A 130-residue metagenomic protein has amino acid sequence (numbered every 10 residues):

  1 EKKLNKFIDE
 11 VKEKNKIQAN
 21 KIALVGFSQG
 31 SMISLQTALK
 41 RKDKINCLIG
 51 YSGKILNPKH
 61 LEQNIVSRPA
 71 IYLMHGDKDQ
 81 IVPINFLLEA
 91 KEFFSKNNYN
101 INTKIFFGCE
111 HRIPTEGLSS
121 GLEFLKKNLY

Functional and structural regions predicted by a protein language model:
E1-A23: Gly/Ser-rich "nucleophile elbow"/oxyanion-hole loop immediately N-terminal to the catalytic nucleophile in hydrolases
L24-G26, I49-Y51, M74: Short beta-strand immediately N-terminal to the catalytic nucleophile in serine-hydrolase-like folds
V25-G30, S34: Gly/Ala-rich beta-loop-alpha elbow adjacent to hydrolase catalytic centers
Q36-K40: Active-site signature of alpha/beta-hydrolase-fold catalytic machinery across serine- and Asp/Cys-nucleophile hydrolases
D43-I55: A conserved short beta-strand
G53-I71: Flexible "cap/lid" loop of the alpha/beta hydrolase fold
Y72-H75, D79: Short beta-strand/loop motif that positions the catalytic acidic residue of the alpha/beta-hydrolase fold
L88-Y130: C-terminal catalytic histidine-bearing segment of alpha/beta-hydrolase fold enzymes
